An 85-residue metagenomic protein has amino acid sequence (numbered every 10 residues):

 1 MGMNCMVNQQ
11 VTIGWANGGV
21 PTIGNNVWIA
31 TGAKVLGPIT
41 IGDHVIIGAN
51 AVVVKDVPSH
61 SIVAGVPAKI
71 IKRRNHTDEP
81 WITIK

Functional and structural regions predicted by a protein language model:
G2-M3, V7-Q9, I13-W15, G19-V20 (+6 more regions): Left-handed beta-helix
V57, R74-N75: Short, flexible helix/strand-to-coil boundary loops that buttress conserved ligand/catalytic motifs in alpha/beta
A68, H76-K85: Terminal amphipathic alpha-helical/low-complexity segments used for targeting or macromolecular assembly
I71: Conserved protein kinase catalytic core
